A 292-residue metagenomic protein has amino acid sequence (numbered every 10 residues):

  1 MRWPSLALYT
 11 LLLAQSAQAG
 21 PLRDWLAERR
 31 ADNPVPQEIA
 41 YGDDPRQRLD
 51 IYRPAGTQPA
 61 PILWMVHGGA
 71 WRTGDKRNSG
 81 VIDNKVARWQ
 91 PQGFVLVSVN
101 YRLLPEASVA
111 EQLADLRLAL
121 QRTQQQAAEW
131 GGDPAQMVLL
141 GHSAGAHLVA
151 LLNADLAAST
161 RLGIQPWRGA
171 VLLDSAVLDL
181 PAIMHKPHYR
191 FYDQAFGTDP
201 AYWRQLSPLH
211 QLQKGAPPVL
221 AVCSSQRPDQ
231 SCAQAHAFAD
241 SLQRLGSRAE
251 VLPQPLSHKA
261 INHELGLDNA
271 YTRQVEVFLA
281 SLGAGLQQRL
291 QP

Functional and structural regions predicted by a protein language model:
G20-T57: N-terminal cap/lid segment of alpha/beta-hydrolase-fold proteins
R23-A31, D44, A176, L180-Q211: Mobile cap/lid helix-loop segments that gate and shape the active-site cleft of serine hydrolases
P59-G69: Short beta-strand element of the alpha/beta-hydrolase
R77-V97: Short amphipathic alpha-helix adjacent to the substrate-entry channel of hydrolases
A107-A128: Alpha/beta-hydrolase active-site loop
Q121-H185: Primarily recognizes the serine-hydrolase "nucleophile elbow" in alpha/beta-hydrolase and SGNH/GDSL folds
V222, H236-A239, Q243-P292: C-terminal catalytic histidine-bearing segment of alpha/beta-hydrolase fold enzymes
P228-H236: Conserved alpha/beta-hydrolase "acid-adjacent" motif
